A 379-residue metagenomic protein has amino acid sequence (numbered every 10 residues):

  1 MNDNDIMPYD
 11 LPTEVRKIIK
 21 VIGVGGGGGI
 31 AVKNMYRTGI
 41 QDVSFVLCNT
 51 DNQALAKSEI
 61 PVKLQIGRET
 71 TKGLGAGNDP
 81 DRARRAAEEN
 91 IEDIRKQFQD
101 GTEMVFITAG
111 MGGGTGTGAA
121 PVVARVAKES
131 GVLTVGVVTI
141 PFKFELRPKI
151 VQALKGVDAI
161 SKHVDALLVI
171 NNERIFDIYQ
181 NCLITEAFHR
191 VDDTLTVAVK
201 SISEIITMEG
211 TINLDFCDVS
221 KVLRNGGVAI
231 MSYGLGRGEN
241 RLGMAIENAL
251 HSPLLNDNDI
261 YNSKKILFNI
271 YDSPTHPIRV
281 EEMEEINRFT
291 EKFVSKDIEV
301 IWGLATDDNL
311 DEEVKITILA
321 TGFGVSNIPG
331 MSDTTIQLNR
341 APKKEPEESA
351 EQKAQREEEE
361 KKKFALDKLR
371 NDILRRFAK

Functional and structural regions predicted by a protein language model:
M1-K379: Tubulin/FtsZ superfamily GTPase core signature
